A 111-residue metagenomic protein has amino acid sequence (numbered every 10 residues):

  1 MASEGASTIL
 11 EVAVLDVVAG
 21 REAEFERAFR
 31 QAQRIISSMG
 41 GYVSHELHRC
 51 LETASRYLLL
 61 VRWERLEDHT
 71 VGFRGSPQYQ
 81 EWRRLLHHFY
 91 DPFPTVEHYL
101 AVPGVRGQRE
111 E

Functional and structural regions predicted by a protein language model:
M1-S7, E46-S55, R83-E111: Glycine-rich beta-strand-turn "strand-cap" elements at beta-sheet edges
A2-E4, Q31-V43, R62-E97: An amphipathic, aromatic/His-enriched active-site/gating alpha helix that lines ligand/cofactor pockets
I9-D16, E46-R74, Y99: Short, well-ordered beta-strand segments in beta-rich or mixed alpha/beta enzyme and ligand-binding folds
V12, R34, R109-E111: Intrinsic disorder/low-complexity segments enriched in polar/small residues
D16-E26: Short, surface-exposed ligand-recognition loops at beta-strand->loop->(often short) alpha-helix junctions that present
A23, E67-H69, G104-R106: Residue-level signal for secondary-structure boundary sites
